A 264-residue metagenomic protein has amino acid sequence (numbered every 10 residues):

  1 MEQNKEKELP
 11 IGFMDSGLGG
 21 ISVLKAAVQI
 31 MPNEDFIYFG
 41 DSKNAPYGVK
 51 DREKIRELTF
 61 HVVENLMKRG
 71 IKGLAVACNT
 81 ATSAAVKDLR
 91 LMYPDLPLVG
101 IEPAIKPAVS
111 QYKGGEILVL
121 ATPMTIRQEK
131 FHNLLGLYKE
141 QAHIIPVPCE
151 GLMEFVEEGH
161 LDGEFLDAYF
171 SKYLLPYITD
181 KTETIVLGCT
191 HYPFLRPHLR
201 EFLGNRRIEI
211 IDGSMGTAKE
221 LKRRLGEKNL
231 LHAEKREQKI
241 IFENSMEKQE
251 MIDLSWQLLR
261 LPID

Functional and structural regions predicted by a protein language model:
M1-D264: Non-catalytic structural scaffold of enzyme domains
